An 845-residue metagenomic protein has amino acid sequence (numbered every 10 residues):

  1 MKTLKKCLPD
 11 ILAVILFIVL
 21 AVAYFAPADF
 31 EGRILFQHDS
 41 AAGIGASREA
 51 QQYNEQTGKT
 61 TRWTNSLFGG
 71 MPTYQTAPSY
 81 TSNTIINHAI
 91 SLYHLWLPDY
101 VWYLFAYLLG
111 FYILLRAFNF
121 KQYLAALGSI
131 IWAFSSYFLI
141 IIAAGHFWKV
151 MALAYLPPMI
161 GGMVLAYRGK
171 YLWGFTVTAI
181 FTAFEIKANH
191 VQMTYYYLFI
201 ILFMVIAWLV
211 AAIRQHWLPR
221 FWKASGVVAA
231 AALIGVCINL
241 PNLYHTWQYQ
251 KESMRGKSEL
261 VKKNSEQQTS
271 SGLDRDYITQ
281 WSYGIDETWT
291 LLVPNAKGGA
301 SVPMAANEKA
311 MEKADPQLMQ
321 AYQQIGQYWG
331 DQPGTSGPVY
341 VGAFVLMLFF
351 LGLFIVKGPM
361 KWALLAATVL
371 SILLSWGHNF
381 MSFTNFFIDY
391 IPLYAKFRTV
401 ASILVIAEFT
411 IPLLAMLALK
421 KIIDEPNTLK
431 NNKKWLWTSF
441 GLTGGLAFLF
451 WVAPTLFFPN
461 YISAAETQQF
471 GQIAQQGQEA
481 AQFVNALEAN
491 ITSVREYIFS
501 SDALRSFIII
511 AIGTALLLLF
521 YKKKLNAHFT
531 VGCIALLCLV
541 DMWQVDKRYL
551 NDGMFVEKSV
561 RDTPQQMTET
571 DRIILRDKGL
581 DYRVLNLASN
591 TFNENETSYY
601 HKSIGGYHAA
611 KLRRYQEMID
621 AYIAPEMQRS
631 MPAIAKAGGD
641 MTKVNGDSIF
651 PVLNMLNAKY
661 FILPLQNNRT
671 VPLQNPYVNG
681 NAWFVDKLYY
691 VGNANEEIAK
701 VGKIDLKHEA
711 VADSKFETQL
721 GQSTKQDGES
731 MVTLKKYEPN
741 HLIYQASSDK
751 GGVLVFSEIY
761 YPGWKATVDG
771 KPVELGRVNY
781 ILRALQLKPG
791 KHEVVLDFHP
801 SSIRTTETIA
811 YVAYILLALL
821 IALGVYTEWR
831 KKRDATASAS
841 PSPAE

Functional and structural regions predicted by a protein language model:
D10-A46, A231-H245, L370-L374, L446-V452 (+1 more regions): Transmembrane signal-anchor helices characteristic of membrane glycosylation enzymes that use polyprenol
L20-L114, F118, I130-L153, T269-V341 (+3 more regions): Membrane-interface coil-to-helix junctions
N54, K59-P72, P78-S79, G284 (+7 more regions): Extracytoplasmic/lumenal acceptor-recognition loop(s) of multi-pass membrane glycoenzymes
S82, L97-F111, G337-G352, A407-M416 (+1 more regions): Hydrophobic alpha-helical transmembrane segments
G110-A126, G162-Y171, G352-V356, A418-K421 (+1 more regions): Transmembrane alpha-helical segments of multipass membrane enzymes and assembly factors that act on membrane-embedded
L127-I140, V177-F184, T399: Short aromatic/hydrophobic helix-turn
G145-L156, A166-A183, V191-M193, Y197-A232 (+2 more regions): Contiguous transmembrane helix-bundle modules in multi-pass membrane proteins
M347, K659, N668, H708-E845: Active-site-proximal, structured, solvent-exposed surfaces of multi-pass membrane proteins that position macromolecular
